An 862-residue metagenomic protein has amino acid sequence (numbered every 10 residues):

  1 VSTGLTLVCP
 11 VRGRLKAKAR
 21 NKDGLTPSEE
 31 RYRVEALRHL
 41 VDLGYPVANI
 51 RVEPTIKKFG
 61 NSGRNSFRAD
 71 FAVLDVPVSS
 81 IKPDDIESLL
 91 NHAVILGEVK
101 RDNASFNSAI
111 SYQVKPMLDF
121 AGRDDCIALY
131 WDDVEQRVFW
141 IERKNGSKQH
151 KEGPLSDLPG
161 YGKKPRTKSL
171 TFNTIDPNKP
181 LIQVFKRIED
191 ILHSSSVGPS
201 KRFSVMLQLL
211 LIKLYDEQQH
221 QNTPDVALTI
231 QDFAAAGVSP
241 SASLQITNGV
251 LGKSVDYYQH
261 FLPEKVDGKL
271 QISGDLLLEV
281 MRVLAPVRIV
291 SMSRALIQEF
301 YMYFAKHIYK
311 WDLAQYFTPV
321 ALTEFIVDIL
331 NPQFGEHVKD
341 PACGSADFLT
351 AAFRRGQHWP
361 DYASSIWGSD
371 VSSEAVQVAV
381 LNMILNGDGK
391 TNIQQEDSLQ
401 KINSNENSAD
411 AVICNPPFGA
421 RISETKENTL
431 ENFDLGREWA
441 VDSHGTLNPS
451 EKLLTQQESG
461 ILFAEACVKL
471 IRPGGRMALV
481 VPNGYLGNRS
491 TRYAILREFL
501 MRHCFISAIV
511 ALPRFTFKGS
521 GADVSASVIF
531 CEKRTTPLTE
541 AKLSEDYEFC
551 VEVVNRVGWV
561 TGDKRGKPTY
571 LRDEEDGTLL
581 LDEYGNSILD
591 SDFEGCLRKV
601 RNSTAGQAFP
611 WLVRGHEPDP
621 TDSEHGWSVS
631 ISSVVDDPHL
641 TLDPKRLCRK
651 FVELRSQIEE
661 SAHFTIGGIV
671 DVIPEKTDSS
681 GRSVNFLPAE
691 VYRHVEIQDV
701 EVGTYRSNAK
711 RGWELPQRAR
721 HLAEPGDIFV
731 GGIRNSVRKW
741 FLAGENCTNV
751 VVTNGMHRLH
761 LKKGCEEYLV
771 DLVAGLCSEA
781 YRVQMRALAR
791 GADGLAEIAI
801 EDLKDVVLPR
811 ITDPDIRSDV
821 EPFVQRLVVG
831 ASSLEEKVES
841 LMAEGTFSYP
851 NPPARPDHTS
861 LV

Functional and structural regions predicted by a protein language model:
K100-Q149: Nucleic-acid nuclease catalytic cores
L211, Y215-H307: Long recognition/docking surfaces used for binding and targeting
D312-C414, F418-E431, V481-G484, I495-L496 (+1 more regions): Conserved S-adenosyl-L-methionine
I393, N448-F517, A522-C531: Conserved Class I SAM-dependent methyltransferase catalytic core
T425-E431, R437, G667-V670, S680-L715: DNA target-recognition patches
I529, S736, V750-H757, G791-R817: A short glycine-rich beta-alpha junction/loop motif
G595-S683, R810-V862: Non-catalytic DNA-recognition/assembly elements of restriction-modification systems
G732-C777: A short beta-sheet element
